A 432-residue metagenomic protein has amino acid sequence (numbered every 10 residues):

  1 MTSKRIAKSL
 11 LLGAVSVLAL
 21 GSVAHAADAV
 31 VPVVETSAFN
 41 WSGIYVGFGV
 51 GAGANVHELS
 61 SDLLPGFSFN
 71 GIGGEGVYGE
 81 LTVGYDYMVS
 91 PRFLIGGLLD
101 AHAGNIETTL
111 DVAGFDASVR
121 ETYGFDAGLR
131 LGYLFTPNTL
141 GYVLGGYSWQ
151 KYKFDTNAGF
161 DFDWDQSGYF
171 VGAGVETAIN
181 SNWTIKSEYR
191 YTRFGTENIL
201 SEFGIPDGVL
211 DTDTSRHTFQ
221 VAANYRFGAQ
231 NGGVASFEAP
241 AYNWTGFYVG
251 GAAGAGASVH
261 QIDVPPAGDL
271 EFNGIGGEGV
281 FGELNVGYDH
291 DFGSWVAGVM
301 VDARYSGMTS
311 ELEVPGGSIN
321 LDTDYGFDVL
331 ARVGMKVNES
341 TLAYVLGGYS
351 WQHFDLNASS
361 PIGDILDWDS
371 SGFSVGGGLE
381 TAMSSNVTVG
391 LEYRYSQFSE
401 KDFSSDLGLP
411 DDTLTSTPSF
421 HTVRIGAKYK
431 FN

Functional and structural regions predicted by a protein language model:
T2-S9, G13-S16, G21-N432: Gram-negative outer-membrane beta-barrel domains
